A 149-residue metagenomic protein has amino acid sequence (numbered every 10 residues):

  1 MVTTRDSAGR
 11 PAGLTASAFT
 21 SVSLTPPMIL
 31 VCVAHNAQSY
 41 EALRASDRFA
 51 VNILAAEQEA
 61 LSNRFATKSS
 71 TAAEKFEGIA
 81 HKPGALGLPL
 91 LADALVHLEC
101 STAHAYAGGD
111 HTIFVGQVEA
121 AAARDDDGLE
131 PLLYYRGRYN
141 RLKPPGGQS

Functional and structural regions predicted by a protein language model:
M1-S149: Basic, polyanion-binding surface patches
